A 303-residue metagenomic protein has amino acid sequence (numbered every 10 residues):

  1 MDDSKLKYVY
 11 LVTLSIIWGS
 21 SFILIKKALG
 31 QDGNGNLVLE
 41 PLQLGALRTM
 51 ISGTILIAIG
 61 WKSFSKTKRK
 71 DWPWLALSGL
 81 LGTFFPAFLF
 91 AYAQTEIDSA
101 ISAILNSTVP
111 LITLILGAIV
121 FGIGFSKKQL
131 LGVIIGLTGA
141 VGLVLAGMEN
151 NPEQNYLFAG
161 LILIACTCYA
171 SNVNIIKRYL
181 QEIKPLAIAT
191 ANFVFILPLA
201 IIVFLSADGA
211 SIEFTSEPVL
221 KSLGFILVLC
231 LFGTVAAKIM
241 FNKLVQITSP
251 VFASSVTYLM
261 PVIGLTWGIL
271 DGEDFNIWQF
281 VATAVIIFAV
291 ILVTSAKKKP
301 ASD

Functional and structural regions predicted by a protein language model:
M1-Q43, N151-R178, A200-I202, G264: Glycine-/small-residue-enriched transmembrane alpha-helix faces in small-molecule transporters and effluxers
S15, G53-L56, T113-I115, I119 (+2 more regions): Transmembrane alpha-helical segments that form core, pore/gating elements of small-molecule transporters/exporters
I17, S21-F22, I57-S102, N106 (+2 more regions): Specific transmembrane alpha-helical segments of multi-pass solute transporters/efflux pumps, especially DMT/EamA
Q31-F85, I112, C168-N172, A189-D208 (+1 more regions): Transmembrane alpha-helices of multi-pass small-molecule transport proteins
G35-N36, I55-K66, P110-I134, V262-V281: C-terminal transmembrane-helix exit sites in multi-pass transporters
Q43-T49, L145-A146, S222, Y258-D303: C-terminal-most transmembrane helix of multi-pass membrane proteins
L47, T83, A87, I101-T108 (+2 more regions): Helix-helix packing/entry segments at the starts of transmembrane helices
L56, G60, A76, L116 (+3 more regions): Hydrophobic transmembrane alpha-helices of multi-pass small-molecule transport proteins
